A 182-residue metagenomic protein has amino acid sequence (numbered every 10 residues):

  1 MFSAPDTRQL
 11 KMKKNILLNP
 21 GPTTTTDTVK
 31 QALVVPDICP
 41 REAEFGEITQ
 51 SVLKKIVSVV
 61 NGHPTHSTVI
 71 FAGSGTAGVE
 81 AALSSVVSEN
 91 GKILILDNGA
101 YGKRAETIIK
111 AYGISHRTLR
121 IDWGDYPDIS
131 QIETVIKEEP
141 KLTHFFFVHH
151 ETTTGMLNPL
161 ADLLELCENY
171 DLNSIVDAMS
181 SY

Functional and structural regions predicted by a protein language model:
F2-K11: Short, Lys/Arg-enriched N-terminal segments with co-localized hydrophobic residues within the first ~10-30 amino acids
K13-F71, T76: A glycine-/small-polar-enriched, mobile loop at the entrance of the PLP active site in fold-type I
L17-N19, V69-A72, I95, T118-L119 (+2 more regions): General beta-strand structural signal in soluble alpha/beta enzymes
H66-L94, N98, G102-E106: Conserved beta-loop-alpha segment that forms the PLP phosphate-binding cup at the N-terminus of a helix
R104-S115: Active-site-proximal loop->helix
R120-D125: Short beta->alpha junction loops
P127-M179: Active-site phosphate-binding strand-loop segment of PLP-dependent enzymes
